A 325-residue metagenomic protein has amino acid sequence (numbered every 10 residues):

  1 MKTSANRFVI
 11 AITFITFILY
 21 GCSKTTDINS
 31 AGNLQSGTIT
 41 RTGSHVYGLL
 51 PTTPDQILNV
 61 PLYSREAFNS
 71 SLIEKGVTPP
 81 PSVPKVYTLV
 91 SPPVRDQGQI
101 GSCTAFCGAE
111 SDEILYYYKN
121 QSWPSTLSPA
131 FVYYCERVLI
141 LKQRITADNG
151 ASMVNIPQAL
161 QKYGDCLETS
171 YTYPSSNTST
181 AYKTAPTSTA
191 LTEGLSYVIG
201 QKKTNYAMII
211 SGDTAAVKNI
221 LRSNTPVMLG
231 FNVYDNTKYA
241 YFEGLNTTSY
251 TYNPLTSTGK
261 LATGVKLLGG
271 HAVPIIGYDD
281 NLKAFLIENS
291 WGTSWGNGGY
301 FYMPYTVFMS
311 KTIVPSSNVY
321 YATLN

Functional and structural regions predicted by a protein language model:
M1-I10: Bacterial N-terminal signal peptides that target proteins for export
T3, I18-P54: Bacterial Sec-dependent N-terminal signal peptides
V9-Y20: Bacterial N-terminal signal peptides
N29-G32, S82-V83, A262-T263: Intrinsically disordered, low-complexity regulatory regions of eukaryotic transcription factors
R41-S82: Post-signal-peptide N-terminal segment of Sec-exported extracytoplasmic proteins
N69, T78-E168, P174, D280-L282: Active-site-adjacent structural elements in enzyme catalytic domains
E110-E113, V138-E288, T293-N325: Predominantly the structural core of cysteine protease catalytic domains
